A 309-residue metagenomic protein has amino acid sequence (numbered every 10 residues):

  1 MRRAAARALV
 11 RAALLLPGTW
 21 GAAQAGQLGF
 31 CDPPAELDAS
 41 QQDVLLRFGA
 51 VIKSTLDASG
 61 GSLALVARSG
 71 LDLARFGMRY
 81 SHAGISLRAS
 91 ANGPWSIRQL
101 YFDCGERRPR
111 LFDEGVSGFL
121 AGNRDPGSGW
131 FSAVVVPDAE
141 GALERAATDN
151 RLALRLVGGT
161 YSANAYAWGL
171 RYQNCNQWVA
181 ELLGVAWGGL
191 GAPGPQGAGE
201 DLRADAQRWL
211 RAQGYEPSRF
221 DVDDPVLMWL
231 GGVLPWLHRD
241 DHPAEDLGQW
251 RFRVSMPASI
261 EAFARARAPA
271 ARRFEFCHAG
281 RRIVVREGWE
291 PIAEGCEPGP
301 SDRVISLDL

Functional and structural regions predicted by a protein language model:
M1-A4: N-terminal secretory signal peptides that target proteins for export/translocation
V10-T19: Bacterial N-terminal signal peptides
Q24-L309: Cysteine-nucleophile amide-bond enzymes
